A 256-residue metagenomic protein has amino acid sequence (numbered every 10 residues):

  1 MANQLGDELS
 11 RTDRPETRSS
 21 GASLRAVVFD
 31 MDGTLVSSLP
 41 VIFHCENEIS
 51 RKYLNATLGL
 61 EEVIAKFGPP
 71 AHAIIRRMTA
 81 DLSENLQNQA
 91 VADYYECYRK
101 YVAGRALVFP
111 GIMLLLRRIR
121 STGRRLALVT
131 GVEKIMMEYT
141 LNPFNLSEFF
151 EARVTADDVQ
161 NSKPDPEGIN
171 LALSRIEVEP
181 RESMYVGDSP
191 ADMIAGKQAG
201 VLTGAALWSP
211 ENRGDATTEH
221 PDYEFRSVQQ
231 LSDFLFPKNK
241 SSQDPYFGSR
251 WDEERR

Functional and structural regions predicted by a protein language model:
M1-F29, S241-R256: Non-catalytic pre-domain segments flanking phosphatase-related domains
G21-A22, S121-R124, I176-E182: Glycine-rich phosphate-binding loop signature in dinucleotide/nucleotide-binding domains
G21-M31, L35-M113, T122: N-terminal helical cap/lid subdomain that shapes the substrate entry/recognition surface in HAD-like hydrolases
E46, I112-N142: Substrate-recognition element of Asp-dependent hydrolases with the DxDx(T/V) motif
S147-E151, E179: Conserved H-loop
S162-M193: Conserved Lys-Pro-Asp/Glu-containing loop-to-beta segment of HAD-superfamily phosphomonoesterases, centered on
M184-Y223: Acidic, Mg2+-coordinating phosphoryl-transfer loop and its flanking beta/alpha structural elements, shared across
